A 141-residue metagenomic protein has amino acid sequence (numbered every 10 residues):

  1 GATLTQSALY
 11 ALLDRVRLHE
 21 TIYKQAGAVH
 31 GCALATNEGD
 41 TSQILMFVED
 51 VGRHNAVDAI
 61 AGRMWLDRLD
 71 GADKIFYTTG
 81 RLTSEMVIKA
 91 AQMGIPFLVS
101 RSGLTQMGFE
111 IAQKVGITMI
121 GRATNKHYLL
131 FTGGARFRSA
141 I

Functional and structural regions predicted by a protein language model:
G1-A28, A35-F47: Intrinsically disordered, low-complexity regions enriched in acidic/Ser/Thr/Pro/Gln residues
A28-V29, A72: A generic structural signal for well-ordered coil/turn residues at beta-strand boundaries that shape enzyme active-site
H30-N37, G121, L129: Short beta-strand scaffold segments in enzyme catalytic cores
T41, A140-I141: Short, low-complexity, intrinsically disordered N-terminal peptides in bacterial proteins
V48-G52: Short beta->alpha transition motifs characteristic of CBS
R53-F131, R136-S139: Feature captures the catalytic cores and cofactor-binding loops of soluble hydro-lyases/lyases that act on carboxylate
